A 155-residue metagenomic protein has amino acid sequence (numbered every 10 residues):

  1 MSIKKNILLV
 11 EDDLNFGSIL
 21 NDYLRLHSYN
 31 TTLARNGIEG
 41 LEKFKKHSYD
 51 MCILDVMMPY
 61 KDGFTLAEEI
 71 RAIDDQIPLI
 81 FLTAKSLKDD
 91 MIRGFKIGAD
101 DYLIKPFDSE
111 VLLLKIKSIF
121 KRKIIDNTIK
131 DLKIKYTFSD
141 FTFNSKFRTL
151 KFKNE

Functional and structural regions predicted by a protein language model:
K5-N6, S118-E155: Short, Lys/Arg-enriched segments at the junction into DNA-binding effector domains of transcriptional regulators
D13-T32, K46: Two-component/phosphorelay signaling modules centered on CheY-like receiver
N36-E39, D62-T65: Acidic catalytic/metal-coordinating carboxylates
H47-I53: Active-site beta3 strand of CheY-like receiver
D55, T83: Active-site residues of response regulator receiver
P59, L87, K105: The feature encodes the CheY-like receiver
F107-I116, F120: C-terminal output helix
